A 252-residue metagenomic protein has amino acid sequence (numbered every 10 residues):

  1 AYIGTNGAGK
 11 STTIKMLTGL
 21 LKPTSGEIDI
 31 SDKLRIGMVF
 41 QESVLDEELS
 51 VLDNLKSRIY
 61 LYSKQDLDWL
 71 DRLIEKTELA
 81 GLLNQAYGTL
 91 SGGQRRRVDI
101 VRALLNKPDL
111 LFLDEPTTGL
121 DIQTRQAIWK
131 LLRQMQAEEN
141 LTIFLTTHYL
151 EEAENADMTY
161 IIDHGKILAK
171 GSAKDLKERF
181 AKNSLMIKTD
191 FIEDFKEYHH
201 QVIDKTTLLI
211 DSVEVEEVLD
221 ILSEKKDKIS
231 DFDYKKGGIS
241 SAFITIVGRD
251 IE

Functional and structural regions predicted by a protein language model:
T18: Helix-to-loop junction immediately C-terminal to a conserved catalytic motif
K56, L67-L82: Conserved ABC ATPase "signature" region
A86-L90: Conserved ABC ATPase signature
L111-D114: Catalytic Walker B motif of ABC-type/P-loop ATPase nucleotide-binding domains
K170-G171: ABC ATPase "signature
K182-E252: Short, charged/small-residue-rich alpha-helical element at the C-terminal edge of ABC transporter nucleotide-binding
